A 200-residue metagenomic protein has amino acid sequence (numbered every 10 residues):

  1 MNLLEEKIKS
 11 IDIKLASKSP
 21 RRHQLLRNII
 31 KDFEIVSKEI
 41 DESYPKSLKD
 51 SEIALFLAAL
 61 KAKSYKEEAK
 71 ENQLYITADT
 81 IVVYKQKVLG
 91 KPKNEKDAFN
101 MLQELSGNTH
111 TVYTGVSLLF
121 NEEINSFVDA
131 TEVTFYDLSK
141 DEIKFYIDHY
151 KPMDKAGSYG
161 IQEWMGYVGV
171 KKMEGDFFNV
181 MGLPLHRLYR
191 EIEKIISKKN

Functional and structural regions predicted by a protein language model:
N2-I30: N-terminal beta1-alpha1 ligand-phosphate binding loop
N2-L3, K9-K14, K49-N200: Anionic-ligand binding patches
K18, K38, N121: Cofactor-binding loop segments of dinucleotide-utilizing enzymes, especially the Rossmann-like FAD- and NAD(P)+-binding
P20, I40, L185: Short, glycine/serine-rich, charged loops/turns that create anion-binding and catalytic segments at active sites
R22, N28-F33, N72, A78: N-terminal short leaders/motifs
Q24-N28, P45, E67-E68: Short loop/helix-cap segments at secondary-structure boundaries that form the rim of catalytic
F33-E34, N200: A local structural micro-motif
E34-Y44: A short beta-strand-loop structural module common to alpha/beta enzyme folds
